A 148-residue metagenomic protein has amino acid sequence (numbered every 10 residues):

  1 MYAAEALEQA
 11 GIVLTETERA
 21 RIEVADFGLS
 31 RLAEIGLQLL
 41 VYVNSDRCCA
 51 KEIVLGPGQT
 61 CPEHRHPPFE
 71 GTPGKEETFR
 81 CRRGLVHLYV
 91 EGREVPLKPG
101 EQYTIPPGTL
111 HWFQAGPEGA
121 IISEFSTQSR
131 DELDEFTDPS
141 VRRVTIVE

Functional and structural regions predicted by a protein language model:
M1-E52, V147-E148: A short, N-terminal "cap"/entry segment at the start of jelly-roll beta-barrel domains of the cupin/DSBH fold
E34-Q38, E52-T72: Conserved short histidine dyad/triad with adjacent acidic residue
C48, G56-P57, G74-E91: Glycine- and acidic-residue-biased ligand/ion/polar-headgroup-sensing regions
C61-H64, P73-K75, E124, L133-F136: A short, polar/proline- and glycine-enriched secondary-structure boundary/capping micro-motif
P62-E63, L88-Y89, I105, H111-G116 (+1 more regions): Short beta-strand His + acidic residue motifs that chelate non-heme Fe in jelly-roll/DSBH and cupin folds
F69-E70, V95, Q128-R130: Short, surface-exposed beta-strand-loop junctions and turns on beta-sheet-rich folds
T78-R80, V90-H111: Short acidic-glycine-tyrosine-enriched beta hairpin
G116-E148: Double-stranded beta-helix
